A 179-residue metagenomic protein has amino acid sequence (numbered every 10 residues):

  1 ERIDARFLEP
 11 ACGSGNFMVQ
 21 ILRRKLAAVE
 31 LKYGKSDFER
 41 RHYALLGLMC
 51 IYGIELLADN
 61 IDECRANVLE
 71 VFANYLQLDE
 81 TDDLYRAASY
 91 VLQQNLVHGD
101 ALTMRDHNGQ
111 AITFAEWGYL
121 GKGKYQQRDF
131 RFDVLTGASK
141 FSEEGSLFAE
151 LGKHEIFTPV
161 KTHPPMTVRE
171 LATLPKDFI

Functional and structural regions predicted by a protein language model:
E1-I179: SAM-dependent methyltransferase catalytic region
